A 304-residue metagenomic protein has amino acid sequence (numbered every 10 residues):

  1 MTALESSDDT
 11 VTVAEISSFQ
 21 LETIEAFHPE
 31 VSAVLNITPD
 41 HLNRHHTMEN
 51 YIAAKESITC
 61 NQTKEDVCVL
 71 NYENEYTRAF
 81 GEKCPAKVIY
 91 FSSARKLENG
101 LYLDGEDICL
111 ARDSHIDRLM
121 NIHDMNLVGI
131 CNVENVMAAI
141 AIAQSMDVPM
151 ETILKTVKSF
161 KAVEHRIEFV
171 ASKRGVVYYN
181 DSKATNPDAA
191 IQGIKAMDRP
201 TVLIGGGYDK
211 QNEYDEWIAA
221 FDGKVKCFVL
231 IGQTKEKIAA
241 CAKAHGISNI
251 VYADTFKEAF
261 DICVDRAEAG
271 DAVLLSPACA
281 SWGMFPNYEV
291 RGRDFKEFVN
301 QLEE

Functional and structural regions predicted by a protein language model:
S6-A94, Y102-D104, C109, M120-L127 (+1 more regions): Flexible active-site lid/hinge loop adjacent to a nucleotide/diphosphate and Mg2+-phosphate binding pocket
S18-F19, P39-D40, N74-E75, Y208-K210 (+3 more regions): Short glycine-rich anion-binding loops that position phosphate/pyrophosphate groups of nucleotides and phosphorylated
H28, K83-P85, M197, K224 (+1 more regions): Short, structured coil segments at secondary-structure junctions
C68-Y72, I204-G205, K224-Q233: Short internal beta-strands
P85-L103, L154-K158, E168, V251-K257: Beta-strand->loop->alpha-helix junctions that form or flank phosphate-binding loops in nucleotide-handling enzymes
M120-V225: Nucleotide phosphate-binding/pyrophosphate-handling subdomain across enzymes that bind or process nucleotide phosphates
D215-D271: C-terminal helical cap/extension that packs against the catalytic core of soluble nucleotide-cofactor enzymes
A278-E304: Glycine/aspartate-rich loop-and-adjacent alpha/beta segment that forms the canonical ThDP
